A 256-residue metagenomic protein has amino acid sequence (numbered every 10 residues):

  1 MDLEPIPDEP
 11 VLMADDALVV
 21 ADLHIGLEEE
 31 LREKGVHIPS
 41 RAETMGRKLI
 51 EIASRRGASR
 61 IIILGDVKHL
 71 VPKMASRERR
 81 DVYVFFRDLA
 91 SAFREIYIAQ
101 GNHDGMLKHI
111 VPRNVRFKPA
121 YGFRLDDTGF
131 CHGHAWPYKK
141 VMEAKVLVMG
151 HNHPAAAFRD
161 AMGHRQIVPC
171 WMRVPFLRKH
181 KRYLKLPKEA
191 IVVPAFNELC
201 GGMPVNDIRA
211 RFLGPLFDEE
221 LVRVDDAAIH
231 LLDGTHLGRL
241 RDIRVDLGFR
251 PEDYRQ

Functional and structural regions predicted by a protein language model:
M1-Q256: Extended recognition/assembly regions associated with phosphoester-bond processing machinery
